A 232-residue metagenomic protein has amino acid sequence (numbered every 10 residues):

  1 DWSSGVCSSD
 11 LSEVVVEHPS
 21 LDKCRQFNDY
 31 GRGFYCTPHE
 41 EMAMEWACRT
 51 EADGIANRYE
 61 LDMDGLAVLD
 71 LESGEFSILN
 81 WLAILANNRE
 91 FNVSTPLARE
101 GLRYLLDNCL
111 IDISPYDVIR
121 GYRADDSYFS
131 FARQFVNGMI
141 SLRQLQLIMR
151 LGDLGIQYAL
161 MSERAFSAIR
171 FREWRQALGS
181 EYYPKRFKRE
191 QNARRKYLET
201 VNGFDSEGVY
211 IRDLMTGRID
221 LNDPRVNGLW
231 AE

Functional and structural regions predicted by a protein language model:
D1-S8: Short, small-residue-biased leader/transition segments that mark boundaries at the very start of proteins
S3, D29, T50-G54, D62-E232: Conserved NAD+-utilizing ADP-ribose enzyme module
C7, I55-N57: Short beta-strand micro-motifs in enzyme catalytic cores
D10-S12, C36-P38, Y59: Short His-Asn-centered micro-motif
L11-D29: Hydrophobic transmembrane alpha-helices
V16-P19, P38-A43, M139-L142: Short amphipathic alpha-helical surface micro-motifs
R25-T50: Extended catalytic/binding region for NAD+/ADP-ribose chemistry, centered on the ART fold
E40-A43, A56, F129: Generic internal hydrophobic packing segments that stabilize the cores of diverse globular domains
